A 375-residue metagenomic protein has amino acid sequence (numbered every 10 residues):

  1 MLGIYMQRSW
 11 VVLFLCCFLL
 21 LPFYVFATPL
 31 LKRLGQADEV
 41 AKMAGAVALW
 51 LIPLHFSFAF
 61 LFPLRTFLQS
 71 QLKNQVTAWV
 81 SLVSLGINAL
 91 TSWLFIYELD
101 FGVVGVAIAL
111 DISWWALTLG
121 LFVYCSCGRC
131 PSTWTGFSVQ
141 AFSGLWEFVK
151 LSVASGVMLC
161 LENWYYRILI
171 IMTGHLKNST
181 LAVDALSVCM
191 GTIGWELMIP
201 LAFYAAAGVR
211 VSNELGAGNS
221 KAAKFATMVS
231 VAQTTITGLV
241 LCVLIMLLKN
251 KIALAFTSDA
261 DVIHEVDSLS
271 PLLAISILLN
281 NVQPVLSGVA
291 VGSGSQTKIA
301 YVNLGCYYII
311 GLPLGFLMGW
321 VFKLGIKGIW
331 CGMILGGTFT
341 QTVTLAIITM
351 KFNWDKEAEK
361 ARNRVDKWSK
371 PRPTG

Functional and structural regions predicted by a protein language model:
M1, H55-F58, W146-V149, V153-N213 (+3 more regions): Transmembrane helix-bundle signature of multi-pass secondary active exporters and lipid flippases
M1, Y5, E39-G45, V103 (+5 more regions): Interfacial/gating helices of multi-pass transporter permease domains
M1-L21, V25, L61-S70, N74-T77 (+3 more regions): Small-residue-rich hydrophobic transmembrane alpha-helices
L13-L119, V123: Hydrophobic transmembrane helix module of multi-pass membrane transport proteins
F18-V25, R33, W50, A89 (+8 more regions): Membrane-embedded alpha-helical segments of multi-pass transporters/permeases
P22-F26, D38-L64, W79, G86 (+6 more regions): Alpha-helical transmembrane segments of multi-pass membrane proteins
Q75, W79-L119, L181, A253-D267 (+3 more regions): Membrane-interface helix-loop junctions in multi-pass transport and translocation proteins
V103, A107-S113, L117-I171, H175 (+1 more regions): Interhelical loop/hinge segments that connect adjacent transmembrane helices in multipass membrane
